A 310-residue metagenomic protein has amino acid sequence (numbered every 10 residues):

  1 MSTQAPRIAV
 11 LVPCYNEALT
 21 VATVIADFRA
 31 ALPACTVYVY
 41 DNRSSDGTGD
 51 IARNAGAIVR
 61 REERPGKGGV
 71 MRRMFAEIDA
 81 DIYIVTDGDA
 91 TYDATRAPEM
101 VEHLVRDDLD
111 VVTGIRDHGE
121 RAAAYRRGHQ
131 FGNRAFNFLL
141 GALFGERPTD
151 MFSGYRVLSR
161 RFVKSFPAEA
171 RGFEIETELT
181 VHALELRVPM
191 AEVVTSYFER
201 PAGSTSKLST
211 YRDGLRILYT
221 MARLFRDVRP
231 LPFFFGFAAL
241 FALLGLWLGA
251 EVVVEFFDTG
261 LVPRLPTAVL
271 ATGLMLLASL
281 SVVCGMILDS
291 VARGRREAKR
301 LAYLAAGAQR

Functional and structural regions predicted by a protein language model:
S2-Q4, A170, I175-R310: Hydrophobic helical membrane-anchoring modules
R7-A9, T36, E178: Cell-envelope/extracellular polymer assembly enzymes that use nucleotide-activated donors
N16-A30: Short, well-formed alpha-helical segments that are part of the catalytic scaffolds of diverse glycosyltransferases
E17-T20, S44, K67, D93: Donor nucleotide-sugar binding loop of glycosyltransferases
D41-G49: A conserved acidic beta->alpha catalytic loop
E63-E77, I82, A94-F173, T177 (+1 more regions): Acceptor/aglycone-binding surface of glycosyltransferases and processive sugar-polymer synthases
